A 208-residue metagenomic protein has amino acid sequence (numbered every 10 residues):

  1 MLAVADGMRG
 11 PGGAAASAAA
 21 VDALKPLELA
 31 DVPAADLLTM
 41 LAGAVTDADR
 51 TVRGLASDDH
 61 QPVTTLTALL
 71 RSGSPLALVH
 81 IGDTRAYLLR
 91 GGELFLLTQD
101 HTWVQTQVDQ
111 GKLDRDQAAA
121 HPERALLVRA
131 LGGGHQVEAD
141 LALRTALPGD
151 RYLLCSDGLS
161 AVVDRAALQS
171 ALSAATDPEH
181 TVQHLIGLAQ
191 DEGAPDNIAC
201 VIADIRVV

Functional and structural regions predicted by a protein language model:
M1-V208: PP2C/PPM-type serine/threonine phosphatase catalytic domain
